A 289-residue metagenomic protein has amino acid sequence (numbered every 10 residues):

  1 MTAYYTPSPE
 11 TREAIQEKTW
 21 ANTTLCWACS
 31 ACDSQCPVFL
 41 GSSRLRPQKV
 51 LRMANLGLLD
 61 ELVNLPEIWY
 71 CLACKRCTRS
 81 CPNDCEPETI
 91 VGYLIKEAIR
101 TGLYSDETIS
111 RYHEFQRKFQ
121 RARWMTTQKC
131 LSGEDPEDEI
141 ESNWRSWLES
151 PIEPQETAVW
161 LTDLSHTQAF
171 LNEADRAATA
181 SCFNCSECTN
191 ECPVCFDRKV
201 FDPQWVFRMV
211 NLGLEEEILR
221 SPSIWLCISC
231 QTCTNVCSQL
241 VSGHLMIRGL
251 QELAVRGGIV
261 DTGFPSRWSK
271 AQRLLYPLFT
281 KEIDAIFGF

Functional and structural regions predicted by a protein language model:
M1-L59, Y70, R79, D84-N211 (+2 more regions): Non-ligating segments of multi-cofactor redox enzymes
L59-I68, E215-I224: Short linker/helix segments within small regulatory modules
A73-K75, Q231: Compact, basic/aliphatic-enriched, mixed alpha/beta core segments that act as assembly/interaction modules in small
D84, C230, L240: Basic (Lys/Arg-enriched) interaction patch that binds polyanionic ligands
